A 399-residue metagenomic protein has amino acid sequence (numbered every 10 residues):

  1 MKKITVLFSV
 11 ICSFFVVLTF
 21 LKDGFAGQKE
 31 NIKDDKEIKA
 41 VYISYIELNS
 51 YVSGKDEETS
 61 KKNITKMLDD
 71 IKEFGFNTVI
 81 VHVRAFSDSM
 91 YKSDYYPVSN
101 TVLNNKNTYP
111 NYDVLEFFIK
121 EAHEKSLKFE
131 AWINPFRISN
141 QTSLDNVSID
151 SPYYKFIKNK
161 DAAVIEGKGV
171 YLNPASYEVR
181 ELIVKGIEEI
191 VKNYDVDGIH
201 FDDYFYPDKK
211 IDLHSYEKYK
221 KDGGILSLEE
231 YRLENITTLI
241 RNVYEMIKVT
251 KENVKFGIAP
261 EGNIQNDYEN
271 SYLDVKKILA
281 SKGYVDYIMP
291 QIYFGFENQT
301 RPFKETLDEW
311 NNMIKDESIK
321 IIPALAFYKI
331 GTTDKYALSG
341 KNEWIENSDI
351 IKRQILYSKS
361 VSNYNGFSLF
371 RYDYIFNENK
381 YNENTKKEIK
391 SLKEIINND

Functional and structural regions predicted by a protein language model:
I32-S60, E130-A131, F136-N193, G340-I345: Active-site-adjacent "subsite" loops/lids of carbohydrate-active enzymes
S53-K72, V179-I190, N266-G283, F303 (+1 more regions): Short, acidic/polar
K55-F74, T101-K125, L182, E234-L239: Aromatic- and glycine-enriched glycan-recognition loops and surfaces that form the carbohydrate-binding subsites
K62-S89, N193-G198, G283-Y287, S358-G366: Catalytic domains of carbohydrate-active enzymes, especially glycoside hydrolases
F74-P110: Aromatic-lined carbohydrate-binding/catalytic grooves of carbohydrate-active enzymes
S89-L103, R137-E166, D203-G224, S339-E343: Aromatic- and acidic-residue-enriched segments that line the glycan-binding/catalytic groove of carbohydrate-active
F156-S281, Y293-F294: Polysaccharide-binding and catalytic clefts of secreted carbohydrate-active enzymes
A280, Y284-P302, E309-D399: Substrate-binding cleft of secreted/luminal carbohydrate-active enzymes
